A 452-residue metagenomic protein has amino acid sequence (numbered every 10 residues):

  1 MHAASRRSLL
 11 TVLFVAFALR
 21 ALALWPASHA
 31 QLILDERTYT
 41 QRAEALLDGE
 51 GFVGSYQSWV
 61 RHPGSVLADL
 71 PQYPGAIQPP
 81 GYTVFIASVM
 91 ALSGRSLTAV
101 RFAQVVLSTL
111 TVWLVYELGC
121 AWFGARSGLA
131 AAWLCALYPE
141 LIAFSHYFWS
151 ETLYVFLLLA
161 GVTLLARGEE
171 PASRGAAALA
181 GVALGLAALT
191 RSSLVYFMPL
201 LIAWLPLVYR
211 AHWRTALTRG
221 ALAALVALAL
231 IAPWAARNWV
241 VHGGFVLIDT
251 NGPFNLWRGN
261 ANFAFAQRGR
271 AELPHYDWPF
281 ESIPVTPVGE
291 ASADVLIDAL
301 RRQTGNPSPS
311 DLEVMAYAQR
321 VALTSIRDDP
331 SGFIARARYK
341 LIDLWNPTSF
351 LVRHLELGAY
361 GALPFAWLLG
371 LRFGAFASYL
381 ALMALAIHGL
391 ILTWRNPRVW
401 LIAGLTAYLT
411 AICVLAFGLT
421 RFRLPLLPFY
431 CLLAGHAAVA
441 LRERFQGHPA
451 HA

Functional and structural regions predicted by a protein language model:
T11, V115-L137, V155-F156, R174 (+1 more regions): Transmembrane-helix signature of polytopic, membrane-embedded enzymes that assemble or transfer cell-envelope glycans
A16-L19, A131-P139, A143, T163 (+3 more regions): Short helix- or helix-capping micro-motifs that position conserved polar/aromatic residues at function-defining sites
P63-S65, L247-F350: Membrane-proximal stem/loop segments at transmembrane-domain junctions that anchor or position
A76-A87, L92-W113, L129-A132, F144 (+2 more regions): Loop-to-helix entry region of an early transmembrane alpha helix in multi-pass inner-membrane enzymes
A99, P307, A318, T324-I402: Membrane-interface anchor segments at the N-terminal boundary of transmembrane helices in multi-pass membrane enzymes
A99-F123, A160, A384-H388: Transmembrane-helix motifs of polytopic, lipid-linked glycan transferases
W122, R126, G161-L179, L205-A211 (+1 more regions): Membrane-interface transmembrane helices that cradle and orient dolichyl/undecaprenyl
E140, H146-L153: Short acidic/glycine- and proline-prone juxtamembrane loop motifs at membrane-interface regions of multi-pass membrane
